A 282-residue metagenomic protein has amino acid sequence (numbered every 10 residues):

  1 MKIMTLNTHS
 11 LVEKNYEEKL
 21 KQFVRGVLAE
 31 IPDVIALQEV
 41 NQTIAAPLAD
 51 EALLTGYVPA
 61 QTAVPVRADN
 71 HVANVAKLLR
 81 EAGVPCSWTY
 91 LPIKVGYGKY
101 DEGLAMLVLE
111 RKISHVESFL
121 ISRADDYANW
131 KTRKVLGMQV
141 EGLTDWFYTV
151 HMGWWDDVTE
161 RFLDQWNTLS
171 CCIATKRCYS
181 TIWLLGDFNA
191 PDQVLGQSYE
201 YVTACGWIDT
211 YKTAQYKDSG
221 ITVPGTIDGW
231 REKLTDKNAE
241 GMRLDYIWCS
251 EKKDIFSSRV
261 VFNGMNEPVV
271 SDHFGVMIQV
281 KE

Functional and structural regions predicted by a protein language model:
M1-E30, V34, P85-E282: Active-site regions of metal-assisted phosphoester/phosphodiester hydrolases, unifying DNase/endonuclease modules
N15-E17, V40-L78, G96-D101, D192-V202: Metal-dependent catalytic neighborhoods of phosphoester/phosphodiester hydrolases
V27, H71, V75-G83, I173: Hydrophobic, Leu/Ile/Phe/Ala-enriched alpha-helical segments that form helix-helix packing faces
I35-E39: Acidic beta-strand-to-loop metal/phosphate-binding motif
P59-L79, W130-L136, L234-M242: Glycine-rich, flexible loop segments associated with nucleotide phosphate handling
